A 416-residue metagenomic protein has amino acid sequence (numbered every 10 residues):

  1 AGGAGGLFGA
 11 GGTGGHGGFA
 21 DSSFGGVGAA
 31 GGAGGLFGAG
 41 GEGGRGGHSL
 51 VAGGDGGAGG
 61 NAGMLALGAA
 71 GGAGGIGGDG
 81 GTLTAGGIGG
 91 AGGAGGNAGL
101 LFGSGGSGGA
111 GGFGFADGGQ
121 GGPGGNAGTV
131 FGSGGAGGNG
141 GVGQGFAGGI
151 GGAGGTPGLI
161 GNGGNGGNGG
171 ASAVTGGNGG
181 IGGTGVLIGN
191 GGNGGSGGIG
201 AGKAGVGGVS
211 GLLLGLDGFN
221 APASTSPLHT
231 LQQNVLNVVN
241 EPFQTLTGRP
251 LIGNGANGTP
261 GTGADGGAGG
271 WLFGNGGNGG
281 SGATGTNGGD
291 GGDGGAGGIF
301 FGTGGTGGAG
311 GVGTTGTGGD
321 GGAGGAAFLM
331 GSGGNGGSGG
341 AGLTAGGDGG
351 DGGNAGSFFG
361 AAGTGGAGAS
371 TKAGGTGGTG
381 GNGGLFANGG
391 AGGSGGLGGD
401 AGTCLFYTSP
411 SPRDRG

Functional and structural regions predicted by a protein language model:
A1-A4, G28-A33, G57-N61, G92-A98 (+10 more regions): Short, solvent-exposed linear patches
L7-G9, A20, L36-G38, S49-A52 (+19 more regions): Glycine-/alanine-rich, low-charge beta-solenoid repeats
G15, D21, A39-E42, G57 (+7 more regions): Low-complexity repetitive segments in secreted/extracellular proteins
F19-G25, G35, H48-D55, A70 (+15 more regions): Short, recurring structural edge motifs at helix starts
G81, S104, G119, T129-V186: Ordered, small/hydrophobic-rich secondary-structure cores
N97, S107, N126, F131-N139 (+11 more regions): Glycine- and aspartate-rich repeat motifs characteristic of hemolysin/RTX-like Ca2+-binding segments in secreted
A136, N165, N178, N190-N193 (+2 more regions): Charge-centric, low-complexity intrinsically disordered segments used as regulatory activation/interaction regions
Y407-G416: Conserved small/polar residues in nucleotide/adenosyl-binding loops
